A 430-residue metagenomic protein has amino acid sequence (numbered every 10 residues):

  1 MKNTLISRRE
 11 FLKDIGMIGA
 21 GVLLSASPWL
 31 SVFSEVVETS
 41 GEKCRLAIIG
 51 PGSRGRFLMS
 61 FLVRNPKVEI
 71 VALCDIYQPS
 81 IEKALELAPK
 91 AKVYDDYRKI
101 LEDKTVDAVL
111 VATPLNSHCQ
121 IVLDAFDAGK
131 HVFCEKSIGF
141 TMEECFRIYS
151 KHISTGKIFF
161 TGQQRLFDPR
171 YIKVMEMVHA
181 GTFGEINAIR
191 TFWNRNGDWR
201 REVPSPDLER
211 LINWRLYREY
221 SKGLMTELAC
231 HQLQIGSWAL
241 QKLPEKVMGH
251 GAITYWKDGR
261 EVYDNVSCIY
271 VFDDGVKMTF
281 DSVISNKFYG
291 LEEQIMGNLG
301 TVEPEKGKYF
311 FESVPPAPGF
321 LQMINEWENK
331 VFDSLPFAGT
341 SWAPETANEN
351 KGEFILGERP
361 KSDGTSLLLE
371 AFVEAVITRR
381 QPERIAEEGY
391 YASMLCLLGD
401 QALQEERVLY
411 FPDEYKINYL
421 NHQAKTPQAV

Functional and structural regions predicted by a protein language model:
M1-G19: N-terminal secretory signal peptides and thylakoid transit peptides that target proteins across membranes
D14-S40, L110, G357-P360, S366-L367 (+1 more regions): C-terminal helix-rich "cap/oligomerization" subdomain common to oxidoreductases
I15-A88, D168, G236: N-terminal Rossmann-like dinucleotide-binding module
G50, S154-T161, R165-R260, E292 (+1 more regions): Predominantly a Rossmann-like dinucleotide-binding segment in NAD(P)-dependent oxidoreductases
K92-D96: Conserved SAM-binding strand-loop segment of SAM-dependent methyltransferases
P114-L115, C119-F167, G181: Beta-strand-loop-alpha-helix segment that lines the small-molecule cofactor/substrate pocket of alpha/beta enzymes
P204-R210, L224, S237-A239, K246 (+6 more regions): C-terminal glycine/acidic-rich active-site capping loop/insertion
